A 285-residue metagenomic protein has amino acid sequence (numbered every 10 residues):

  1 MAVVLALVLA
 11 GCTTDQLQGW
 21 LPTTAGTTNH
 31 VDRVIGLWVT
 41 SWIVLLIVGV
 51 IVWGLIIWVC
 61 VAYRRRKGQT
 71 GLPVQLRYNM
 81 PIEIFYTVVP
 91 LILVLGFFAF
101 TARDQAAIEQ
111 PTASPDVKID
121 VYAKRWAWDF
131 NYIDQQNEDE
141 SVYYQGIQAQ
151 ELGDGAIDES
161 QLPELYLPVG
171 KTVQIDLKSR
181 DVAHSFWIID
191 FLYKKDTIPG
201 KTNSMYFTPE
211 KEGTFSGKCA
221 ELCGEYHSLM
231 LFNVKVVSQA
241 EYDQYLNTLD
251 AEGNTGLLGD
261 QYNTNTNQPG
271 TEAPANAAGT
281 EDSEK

Functional and structural regions predicted by a protein language model:
M1-T14: N-terminal secretory/membrane targeting signals
L7, L55-W58, F100: Transmembrane alpha-helix boundary/anchor motif
T13-W38, V61-K285: Non-transmembrane, membrane-proximal soluble domains of secreted or membrane proteins
W38-I51: Alpha-helical transmembrane segments
G49-Y63: Alpha-helical transmembrane segments
